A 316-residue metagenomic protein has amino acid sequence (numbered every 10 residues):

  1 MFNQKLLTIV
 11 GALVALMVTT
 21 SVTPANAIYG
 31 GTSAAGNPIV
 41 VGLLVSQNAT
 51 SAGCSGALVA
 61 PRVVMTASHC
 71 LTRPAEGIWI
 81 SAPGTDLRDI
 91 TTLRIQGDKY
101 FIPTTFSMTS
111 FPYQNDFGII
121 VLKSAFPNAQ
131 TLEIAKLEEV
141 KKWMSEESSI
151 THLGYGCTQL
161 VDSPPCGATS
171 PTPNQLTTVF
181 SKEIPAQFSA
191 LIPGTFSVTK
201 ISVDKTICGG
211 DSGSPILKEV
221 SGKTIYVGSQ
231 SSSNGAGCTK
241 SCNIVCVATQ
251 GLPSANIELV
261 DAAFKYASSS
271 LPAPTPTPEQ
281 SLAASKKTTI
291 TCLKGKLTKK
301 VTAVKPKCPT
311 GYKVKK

Functional and structural regions predicted by a protein language model:
F2-M65, R73-G84, R88, D98-K99 (+5 more regions): Protease-domain processing segments flanking chymotrypsin-fold serine proteases, especially trypsin-like
A25, P272-K316: Polybasic, low-complexity, intrinsically disordered segments
N26-I39, V45-A49, I78-L132, L137-K141 (+1 more regions): Conserved catalytic-core segment of clan PA serine endopeptidases
A35-G42, T195-S197, K287-I290: Short, hydrophobic/aromatic-rich segments at coil-to-beta transitions
Q47, H69-R73, P83-L87, K123-N128 (+4 more regions): Acidic glycine-/aspartate-rich tracts in secreted/extracellular proteins
L58-M65, L71, S170-Q175, F180-Q187 (+1 more regions): C-terminal subregion of chymotrypsin/trypsin-like serine protease catalytic domains
Y113-D204: Chymotrypsin/trypsin-fold serine protease catalytic domain
